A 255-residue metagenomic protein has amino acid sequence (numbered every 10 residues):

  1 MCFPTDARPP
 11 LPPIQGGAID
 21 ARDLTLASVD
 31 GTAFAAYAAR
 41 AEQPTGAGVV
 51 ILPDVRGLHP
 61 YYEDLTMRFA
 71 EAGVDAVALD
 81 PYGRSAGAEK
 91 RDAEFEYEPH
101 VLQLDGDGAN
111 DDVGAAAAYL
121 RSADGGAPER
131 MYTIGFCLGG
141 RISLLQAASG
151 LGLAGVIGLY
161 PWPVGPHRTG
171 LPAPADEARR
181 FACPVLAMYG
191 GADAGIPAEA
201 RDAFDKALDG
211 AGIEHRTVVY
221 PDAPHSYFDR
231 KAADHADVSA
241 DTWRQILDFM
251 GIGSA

Functional and structural regions predicted by a protein language model:
M1-A255: N-terminal cap/leader regions of alpha/beta-hydrolase-fold enzymes, predominantly small-molecule hydrolases
